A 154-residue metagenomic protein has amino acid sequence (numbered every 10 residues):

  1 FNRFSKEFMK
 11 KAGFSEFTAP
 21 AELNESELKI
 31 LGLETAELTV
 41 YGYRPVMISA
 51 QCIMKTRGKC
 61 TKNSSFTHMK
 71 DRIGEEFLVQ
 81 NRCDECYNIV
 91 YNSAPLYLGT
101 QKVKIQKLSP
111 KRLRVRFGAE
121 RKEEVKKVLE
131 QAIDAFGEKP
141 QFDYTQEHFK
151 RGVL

Functional and structural regions predicted by a protein language model:
F1-L154: Active-site pocket-lining/capping segments in soluble small-molecule metabolic enzymes
